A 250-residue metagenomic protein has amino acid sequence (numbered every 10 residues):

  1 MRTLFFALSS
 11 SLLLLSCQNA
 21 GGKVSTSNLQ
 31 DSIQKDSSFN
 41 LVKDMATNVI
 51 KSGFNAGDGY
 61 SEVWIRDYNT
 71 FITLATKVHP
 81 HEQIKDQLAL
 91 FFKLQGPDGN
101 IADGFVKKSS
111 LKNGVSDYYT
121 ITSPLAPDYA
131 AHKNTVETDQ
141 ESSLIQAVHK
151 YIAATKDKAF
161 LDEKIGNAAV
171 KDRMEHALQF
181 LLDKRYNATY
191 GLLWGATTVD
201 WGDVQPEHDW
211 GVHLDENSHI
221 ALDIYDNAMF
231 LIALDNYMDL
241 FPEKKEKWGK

Functional and structural regions predicted by a protein language model:
M1-L4: Positively charged n-region of N-terminal signal peptides that target proteins for export
F6-S10: Hydrophobic helical h-region of N-terminal Sec-dependent signal peptides in bacterial secretory/periplasmic proteins
L15-S16: C-terminal motif of bacterial Sec signal peptides marking the signal peptidase cleavage site
V24-N40, I65, V78, A89-F91 (+4 more regions): Active-site acid/base region of carbohydrate-active enzymes
L29-H149, A153, L161: Substrate-binding groove/exosite segments of carbohydrate-active enzymes
G59, A75, A131-T135, D139 (+3 more regions): Alpha-helix capping and helix-loop boundary segments enriched in small/acidic/polar residues
E82, T155-K158, F241-K244: Long alpha-helical scaffolds in large eukaryotic adaptor/regulatory proteins, encompassing alpha-solenoid repeat systems
I224-K250: Active-site neighborhood of glycoside hydrolase catalytic domains
